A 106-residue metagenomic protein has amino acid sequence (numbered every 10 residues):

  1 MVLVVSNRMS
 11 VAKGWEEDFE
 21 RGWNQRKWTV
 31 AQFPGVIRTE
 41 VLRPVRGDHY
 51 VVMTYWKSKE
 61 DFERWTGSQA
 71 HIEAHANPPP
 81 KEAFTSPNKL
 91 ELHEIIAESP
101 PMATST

Functional and structural regions predicted by a protein language model:
M1-L3, F33-P34: Short, flexible segments with low predicted structural confidence
L3-M9, E40-S68: Short, well-ordered beta-strand segments in beta-rich or mixed alpha/beta enzyme and ligand-binding folds
S10-E20: Short, surface-exposed ligand-recognition loops at beta-strand->loop->(often short) alpha-helix junctions that present
V11-K13, S58, E94-A97: Non-catalytic surface loops within mature trypsin-like serine protease
Q25-I37, Y55-E91: An amphipathic, aromatic/His-enriched active-site/gating alpha helix that lines ligand/cofactor pockets
E40-Y50, A76-T106: Glycine-rich beta-strand-turn "strand-cap" elements at beta-sheet edges
